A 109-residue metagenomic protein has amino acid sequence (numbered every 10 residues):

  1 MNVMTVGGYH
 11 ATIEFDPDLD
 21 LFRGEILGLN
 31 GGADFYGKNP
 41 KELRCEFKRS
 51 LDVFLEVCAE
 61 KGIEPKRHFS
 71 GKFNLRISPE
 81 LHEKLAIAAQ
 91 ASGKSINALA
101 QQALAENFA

Functional and structural regions predicted by a protein language model:
M1-L21, E25, R49, E56: N-terminal segment of the canonical double-stranded RNA-binding domain
E14, Y36, N74-R76: Generic structural detector for well-ordered beta-strands
L27-N30, R67-F69: Short glycine-enriched loop/turn motifs at secondary-structure junctions
N30-K41: A short, exposed loop/beta-hairpin motif centered on an aromatic-Gly-Thr core
N39-V53: A short, charged, amphipathic alpha-helix used as a generic interaction element across diverse proteins
E60-E80, Q90-K94, A98: Short Lys/Arg-rich basic patches
I96-A109: Short, basic amphipathic alpha-helical segments that act as recognition/interaction helices in nucleic-acid-binding
